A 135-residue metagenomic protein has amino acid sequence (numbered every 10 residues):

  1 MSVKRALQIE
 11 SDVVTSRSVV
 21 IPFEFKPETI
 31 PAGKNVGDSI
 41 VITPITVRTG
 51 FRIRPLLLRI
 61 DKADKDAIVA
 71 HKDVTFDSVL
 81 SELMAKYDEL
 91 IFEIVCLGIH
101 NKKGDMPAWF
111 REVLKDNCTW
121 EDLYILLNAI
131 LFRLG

Functional and structural regions predicted by a protein language model:
M1-K26: Short N-terminal edge-element motif at the start of the domain
P27-T29, K34, D38, T43-G135: Short, surface-exposed, charged amphipathic helix/loop patches that serve as local interaction elements
